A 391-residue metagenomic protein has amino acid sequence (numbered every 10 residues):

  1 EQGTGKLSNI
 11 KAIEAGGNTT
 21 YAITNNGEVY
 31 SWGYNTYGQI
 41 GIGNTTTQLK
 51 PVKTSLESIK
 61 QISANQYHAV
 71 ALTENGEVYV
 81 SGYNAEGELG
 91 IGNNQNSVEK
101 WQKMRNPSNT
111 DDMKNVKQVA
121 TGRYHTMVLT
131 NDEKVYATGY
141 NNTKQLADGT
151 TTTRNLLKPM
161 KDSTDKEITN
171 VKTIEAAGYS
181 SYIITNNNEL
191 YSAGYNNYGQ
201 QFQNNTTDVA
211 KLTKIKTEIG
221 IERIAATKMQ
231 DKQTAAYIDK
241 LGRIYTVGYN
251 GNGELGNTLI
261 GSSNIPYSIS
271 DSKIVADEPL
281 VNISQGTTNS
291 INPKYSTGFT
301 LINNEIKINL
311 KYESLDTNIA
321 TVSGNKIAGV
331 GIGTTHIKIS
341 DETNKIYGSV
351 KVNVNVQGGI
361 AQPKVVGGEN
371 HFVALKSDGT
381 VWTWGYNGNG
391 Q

Functional and structural regions predicted by a protein language model:
E1-G3, Y30-K50, Y79-M104, Y136-K158 (+4 more regions): Short glycine/serine- and acidic-residue-enriched loop/turn motifs that recur at repeat junctions
T4-S8, I62, T110-K114, D165-T169: Short glycine-/Asp-/Thr-/Trp-enriched loop segments that recur within the blades of beta-propeller repeat domains
K11-E14, T24-Y30, Y37, E57-S63 (+9 more regions): Tandem repeat domain/solenoid detector
T19-A22, S31, H68-A71, V80 (+9 more regions): Conserved core positions of repeat-based scaffolds
T46, E57-I59, N96, S108-T110 (+4 more regions): Short coil/turn segments at the loop-to-beta-strand junctions that recur within blades of beta-propeller repeat folds
S192, A236, R243-V247, I260 (+2 more regions): An edge-strand/N-cap motif at the start of beta-rich repeat modules
D271-Q362: Extracytoplasmic soluble-region selector
